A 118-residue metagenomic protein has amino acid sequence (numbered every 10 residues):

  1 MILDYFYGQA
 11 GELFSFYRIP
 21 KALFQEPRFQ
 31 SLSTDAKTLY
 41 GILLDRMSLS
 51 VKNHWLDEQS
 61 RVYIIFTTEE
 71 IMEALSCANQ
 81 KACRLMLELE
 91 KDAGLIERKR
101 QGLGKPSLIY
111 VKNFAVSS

Functional and structural regions predicted by a protein language model:
M1-E69: Short recognition helix of helix-turn-helix/winged-helix DNA-binding domains
M47-V111: Winged helix-turn-helix DNA-binding recognition segment
A115-S118: Charged low-complexity intrinsically disordered patches
